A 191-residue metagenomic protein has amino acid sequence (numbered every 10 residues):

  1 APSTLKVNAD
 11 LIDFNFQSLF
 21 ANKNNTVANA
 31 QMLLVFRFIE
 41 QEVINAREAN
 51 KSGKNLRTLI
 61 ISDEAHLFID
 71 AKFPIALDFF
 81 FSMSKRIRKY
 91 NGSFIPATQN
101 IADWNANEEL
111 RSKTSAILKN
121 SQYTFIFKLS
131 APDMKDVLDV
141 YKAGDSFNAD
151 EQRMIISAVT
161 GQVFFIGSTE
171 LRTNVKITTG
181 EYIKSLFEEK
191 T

Functional and structural regions predicted by a protein language model:
A1-G92, F164-F165: P-loop NTPase motor domains
K6, D10, S18-L19, L67 (+4 more regions): Residue-level preference for alpha-helix termini and adjacent loops
Q17-A21, A65-L67, N100-A102, S130-P132 (+2 more regions): Short, glycine-/Ser/Thr-/acidic-enriched flexible segments
A28-Q31, V140-K142, T191: Short intrinsically disordered coil segments
E42, A116, F187-K190: Extended alpha-helical interface modules used as scaffolds for assembling large macromolecular complexes
I75-N174: Conserved ATP-driven motor cores of ASCE-family P-loop NTPases powering translocation/secretion/packaging/pilus
N174-T191: Charge-patterned, long linear interaction tracts outside catalytic cores
